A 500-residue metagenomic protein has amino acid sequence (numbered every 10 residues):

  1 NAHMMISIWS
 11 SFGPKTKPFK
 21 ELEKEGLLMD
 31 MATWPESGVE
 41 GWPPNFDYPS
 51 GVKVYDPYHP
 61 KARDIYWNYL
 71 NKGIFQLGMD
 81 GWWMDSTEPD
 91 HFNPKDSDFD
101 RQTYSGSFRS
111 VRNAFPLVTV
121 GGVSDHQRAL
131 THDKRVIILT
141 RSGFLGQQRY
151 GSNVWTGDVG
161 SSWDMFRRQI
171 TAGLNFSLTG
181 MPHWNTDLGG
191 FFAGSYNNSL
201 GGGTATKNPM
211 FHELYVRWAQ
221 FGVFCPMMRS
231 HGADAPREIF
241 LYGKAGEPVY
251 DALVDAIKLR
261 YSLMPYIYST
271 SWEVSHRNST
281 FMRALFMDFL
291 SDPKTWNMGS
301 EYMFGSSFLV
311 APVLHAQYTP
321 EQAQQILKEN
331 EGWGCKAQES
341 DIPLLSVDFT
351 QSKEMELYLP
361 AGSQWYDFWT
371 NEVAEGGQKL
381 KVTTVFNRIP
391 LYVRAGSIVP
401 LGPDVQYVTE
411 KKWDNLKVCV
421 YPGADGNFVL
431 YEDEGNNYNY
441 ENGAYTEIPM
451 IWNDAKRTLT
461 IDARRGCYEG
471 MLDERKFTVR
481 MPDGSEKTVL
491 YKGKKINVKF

Functional and structural regions predicted by a protein language model:
N1-K381, V385-R388, V393-R394: Catalytic-domain carbohydrate-binding cleft regions of carbohydrate-active enzymes
F386-K495, F500: Accessory, solvent-exposed terminal regions and/or long lumenal/extracellular loops of proteins
